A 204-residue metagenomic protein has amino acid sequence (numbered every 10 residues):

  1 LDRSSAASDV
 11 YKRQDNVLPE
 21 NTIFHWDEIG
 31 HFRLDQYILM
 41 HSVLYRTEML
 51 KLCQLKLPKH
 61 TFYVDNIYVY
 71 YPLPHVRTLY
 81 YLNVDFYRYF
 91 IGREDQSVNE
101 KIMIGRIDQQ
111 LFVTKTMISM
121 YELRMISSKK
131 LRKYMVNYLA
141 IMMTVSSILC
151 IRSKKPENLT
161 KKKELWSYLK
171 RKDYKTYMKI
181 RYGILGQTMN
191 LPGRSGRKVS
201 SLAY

Functional and structural regions predicted by a protein language model:
L1-Y11: Single conserved hydrophobic/aromatic residue that forms the stacking wall/gate of nucleotide- or nucleobase-binding
S5, S119-E122, S127-S128, G193-G196: Acidic, proline/serine/threonine- and glycine-rich low-complexity intrinsically disordered segments
P19-M103: Conserved nucleotide-sugar donor-binding catalytic segment
V84-R93, N99-I126, M142-Y174: Catalytic core of nucleotide-sugar-dependent glycosyltransferases
S127-N137: All-alpha amphipathic helical-bundle segments outside canonical DNA-binding/catalytic cores that form hydrophobic
R152-Y204: Membrane-interface aromatic/basic loop that binds lipid-linked glycans or pyrophosphate carriers, typified by
